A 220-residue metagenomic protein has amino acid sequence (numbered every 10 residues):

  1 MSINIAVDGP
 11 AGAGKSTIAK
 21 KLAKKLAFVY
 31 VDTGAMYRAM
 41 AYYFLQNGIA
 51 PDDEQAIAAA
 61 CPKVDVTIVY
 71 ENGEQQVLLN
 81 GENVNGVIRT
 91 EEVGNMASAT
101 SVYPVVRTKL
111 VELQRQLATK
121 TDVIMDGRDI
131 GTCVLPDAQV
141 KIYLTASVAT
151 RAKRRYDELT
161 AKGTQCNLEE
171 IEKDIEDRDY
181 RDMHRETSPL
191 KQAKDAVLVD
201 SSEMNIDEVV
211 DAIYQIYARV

Functional and structural regions predicted by a protein language model:
V7: Hydrophobic anchor at the beta1->P-loop junction of P-loop NTPases
G12: Walker A (P-loop) phosphate-binding loop of P-loop NTPases
K15: Conserved lysine of the Walker
I18: Hydrophobic positions on the alpha1 helix immediately C-terminal to the Walker A/P-loop
K25-R89: N-terminal phosphate/diphosphate-binding loop that engages ATP/GTP or pyrophosphate donors across diverse enzyme folds
G34, G81, L110, I124 (+1 more regions): Residue-level signal for inorganic ion chemistry
V69, Q114-K120, R128, T132-C133 (+2 more regions): Small-molecule kinase domains that catalyze NTP-dependent phosphoryl transfer to phosphate-bearing small molecules
N85-A97, S101-K162: ATP-dependent NMP and nucleoside kinases share a basic, alpha-helical "lid"
